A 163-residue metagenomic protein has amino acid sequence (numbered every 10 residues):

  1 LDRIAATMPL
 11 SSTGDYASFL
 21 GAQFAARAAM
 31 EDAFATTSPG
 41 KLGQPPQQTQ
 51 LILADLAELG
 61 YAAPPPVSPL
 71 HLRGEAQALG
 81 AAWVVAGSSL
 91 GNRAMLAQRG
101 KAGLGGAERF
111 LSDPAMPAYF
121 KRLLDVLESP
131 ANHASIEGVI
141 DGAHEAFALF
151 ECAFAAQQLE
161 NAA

Functional and structural regions predicted by a protein language model:
L1-A163: Metal- and O2-centered redox machinery and metal/ROS homeostasis
